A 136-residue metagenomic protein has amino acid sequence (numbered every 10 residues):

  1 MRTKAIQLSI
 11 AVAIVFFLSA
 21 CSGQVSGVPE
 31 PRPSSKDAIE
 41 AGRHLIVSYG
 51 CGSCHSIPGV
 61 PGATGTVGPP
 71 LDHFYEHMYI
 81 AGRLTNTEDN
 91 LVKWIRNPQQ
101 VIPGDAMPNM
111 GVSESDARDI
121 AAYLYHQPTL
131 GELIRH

Functional and structural regions predicted by a protein language model:
M1-I10: Bacterial N-terminal signal peptides that target proteins for export
F17-A20: C-terminal motif of bacterial Sec signal peptides marking the signal peptidase cleavage site
S22, D72, P108: Residue-level detector of conserved, well-ordered beta-strand and adjacent loop positions that form binding/recognition
G23-V47, I134-H136: Electrostatic cytochrome c docking/interface patches
V25, P58-G62, I80-A81, Q127-I134: Inter-heme linker and motif-flanking segments adjacent to c-type heme-binding CXXCH motifs in c-type cytochromes
P33-I39, R43, S56-K93: Gly/Gly-Pro-rich "capping" loops immediately C-terminal to redox-active cysteine motifs in periplasmic/lumenal
G42, S48-P58, M107, I120-L124: The canonical Cys-X-X-Cys-His
W94, P98-Q100, D105-H136: C-terminal capping alpha-helices of c-type cytochrome domains
